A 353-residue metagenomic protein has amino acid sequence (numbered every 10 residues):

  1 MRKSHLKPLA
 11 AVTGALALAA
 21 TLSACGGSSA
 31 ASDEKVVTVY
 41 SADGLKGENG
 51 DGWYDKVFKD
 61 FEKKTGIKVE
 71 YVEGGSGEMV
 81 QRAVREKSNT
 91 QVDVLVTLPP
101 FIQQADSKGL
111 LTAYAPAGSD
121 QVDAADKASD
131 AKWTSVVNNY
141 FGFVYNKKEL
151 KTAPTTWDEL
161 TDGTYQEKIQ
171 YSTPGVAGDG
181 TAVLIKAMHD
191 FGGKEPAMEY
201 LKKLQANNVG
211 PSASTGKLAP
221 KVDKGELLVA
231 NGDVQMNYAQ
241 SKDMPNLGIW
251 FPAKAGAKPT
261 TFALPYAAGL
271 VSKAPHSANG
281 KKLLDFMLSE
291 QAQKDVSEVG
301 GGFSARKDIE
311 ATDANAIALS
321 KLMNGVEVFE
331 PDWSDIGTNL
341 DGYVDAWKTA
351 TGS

Functional and structural regions predicted by a protein language model:
P8-A11, A31-V94: Conserved N-terminal structural module of periplasmic/extracytoplasmic solute-binding proteins
A20-A24: C-terminal motif of bacterial Sec signal peptides marking the signal peptidase cleavage site
G26-S28: Bacterial signal peptide processing site
Y40-Y54, G77-E78, Q91-E226: Extracytoplasmic ligand-binding site segments that recognize negatively charged/polar headgroups
P100-D106, D223, L228-G248: A ligand-binding cleft/hinge motif common to bilobed small-molecule-binding domains
N139, L201-L204, P211, P245-S272: Periplasmic-binding protein-like
G142-E149, I185-M188, A263-S277, D295-V299: A bilobed periplasmic-binding-protein/Venus flytrap-type ligand-binding module shared by bacterial periplasmic
V271-E327: Mature extracytoplasmic/periplasmic domains
